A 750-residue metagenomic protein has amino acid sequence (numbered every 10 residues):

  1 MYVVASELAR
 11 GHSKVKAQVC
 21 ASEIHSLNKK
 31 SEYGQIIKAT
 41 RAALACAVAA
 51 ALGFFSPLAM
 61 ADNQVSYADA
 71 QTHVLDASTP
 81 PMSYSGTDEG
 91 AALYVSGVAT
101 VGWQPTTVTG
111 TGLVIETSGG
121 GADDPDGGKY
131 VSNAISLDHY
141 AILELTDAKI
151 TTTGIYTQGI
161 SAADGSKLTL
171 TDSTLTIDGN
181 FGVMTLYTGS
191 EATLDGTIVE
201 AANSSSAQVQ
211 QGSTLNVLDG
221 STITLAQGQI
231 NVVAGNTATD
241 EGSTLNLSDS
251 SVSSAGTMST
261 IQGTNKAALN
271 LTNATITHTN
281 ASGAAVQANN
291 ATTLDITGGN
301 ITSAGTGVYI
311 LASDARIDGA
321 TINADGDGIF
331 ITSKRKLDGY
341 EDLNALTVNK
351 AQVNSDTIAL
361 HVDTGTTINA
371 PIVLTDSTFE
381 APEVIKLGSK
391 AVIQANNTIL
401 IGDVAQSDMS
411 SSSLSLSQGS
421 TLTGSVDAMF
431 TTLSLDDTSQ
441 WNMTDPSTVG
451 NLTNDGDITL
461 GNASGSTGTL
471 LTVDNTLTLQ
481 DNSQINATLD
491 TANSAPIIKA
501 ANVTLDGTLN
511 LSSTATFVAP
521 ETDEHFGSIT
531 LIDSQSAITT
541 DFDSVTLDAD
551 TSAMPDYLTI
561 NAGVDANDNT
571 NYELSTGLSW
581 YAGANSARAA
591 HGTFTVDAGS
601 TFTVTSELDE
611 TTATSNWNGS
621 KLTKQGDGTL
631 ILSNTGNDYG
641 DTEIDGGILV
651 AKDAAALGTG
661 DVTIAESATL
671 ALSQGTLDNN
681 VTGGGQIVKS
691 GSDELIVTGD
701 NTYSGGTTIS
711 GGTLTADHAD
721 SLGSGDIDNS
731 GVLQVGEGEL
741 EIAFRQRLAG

Functional and structural regions predicted by a protein language model:
Y2-A61: Gram-negative bacterial Sec-dependent N-terminal signal peptides
Y2-R10, D490-A495, A515-N618: Outer-membrane translocation/initiation segment of Type V secreted surface proteins
A59-V65, S85-T100, S118-D138, T153-A163 (+16 more regions): Extracellular beta-strand/beta-solenoid scaffold signature
M60-P125, L145, T576-T635, D693-I696: N-terminal segments that cap or nucleate solenoid repeat domains
Y67, H73-P80, Y84, V101-W103 (+27 more regions): All-beta strand scaffolds that present successive hydrophobic residues in beta-strands
L143-I150, I160-A162, L168-L175, A192-L194 (+32 more regions): Fold-core signature of tandem repeat domains
V362-P371, L387-S389, L400-W441, D445 (+4 more regions): Extracellular repeat-rich scaffold modules on cell surfaces
T367, Q406-S407, S411-S528, A598 (+3 more regions): Extracellular beta-strand/loop-rich repeat segments of large surface/secreted proteins
